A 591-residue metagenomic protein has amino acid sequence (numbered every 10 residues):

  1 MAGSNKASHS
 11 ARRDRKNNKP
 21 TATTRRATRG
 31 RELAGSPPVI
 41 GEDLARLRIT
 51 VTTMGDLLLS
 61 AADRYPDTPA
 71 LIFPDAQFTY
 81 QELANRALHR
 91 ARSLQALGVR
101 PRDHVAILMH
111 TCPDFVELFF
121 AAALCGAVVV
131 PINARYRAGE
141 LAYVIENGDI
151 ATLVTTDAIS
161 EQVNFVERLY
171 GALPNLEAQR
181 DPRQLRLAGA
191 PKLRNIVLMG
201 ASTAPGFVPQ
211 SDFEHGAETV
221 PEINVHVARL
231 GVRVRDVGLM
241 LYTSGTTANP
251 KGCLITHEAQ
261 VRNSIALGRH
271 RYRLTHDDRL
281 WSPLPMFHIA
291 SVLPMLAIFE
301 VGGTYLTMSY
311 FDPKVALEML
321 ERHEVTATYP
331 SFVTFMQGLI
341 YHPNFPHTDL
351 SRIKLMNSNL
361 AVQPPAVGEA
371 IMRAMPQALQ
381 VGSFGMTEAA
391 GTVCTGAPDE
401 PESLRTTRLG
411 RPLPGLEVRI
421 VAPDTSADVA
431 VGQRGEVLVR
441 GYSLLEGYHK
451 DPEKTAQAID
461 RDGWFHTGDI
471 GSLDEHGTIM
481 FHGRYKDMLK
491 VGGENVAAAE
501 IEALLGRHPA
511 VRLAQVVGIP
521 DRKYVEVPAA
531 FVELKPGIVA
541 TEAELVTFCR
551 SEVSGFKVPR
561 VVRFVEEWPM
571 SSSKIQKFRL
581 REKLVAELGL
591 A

Functional and structural regions predicted by a protein language model:
S4-K6, R13-K19, T23-R26, L97 (+1 more regions): Structural core segment of the AMP-binding/adenylate-forming
T50-V51, G55-L59, D67-C112, V116-F120 (+5 more regions): Conserved AMP-binding/adenylate-forming core of the ANL superfamily
V51, P66-D67, G189-L193, V197-Y242 (+2 more regions): Conserved pre-ATP/AMP-binding loop-to-beta segment of ANL
A84-H89, V220-I223, V234, G238-L239 (+4 more regions): Conserved structural elements of the adenylate-forming
Y136-I145, L153, T328, V333 (+5 more regions): AMP-binding/adenylate-forming catalytic core of the ANL superfamily
M199, H215-E218, E300, R322-S331 (+3 more regions): Gly/Ser/Thr-rich phosphate-binding loop
V261-R279, F287-Y329, Y341-H342: Conserved AMP-binding/adenylation subdomain of ANL enzymes
R411-G415, T425-A458, E494-V496: Conserved ATP/PPi-binding loop(s) of AMP-dependent carboxylate-activating enzymes
